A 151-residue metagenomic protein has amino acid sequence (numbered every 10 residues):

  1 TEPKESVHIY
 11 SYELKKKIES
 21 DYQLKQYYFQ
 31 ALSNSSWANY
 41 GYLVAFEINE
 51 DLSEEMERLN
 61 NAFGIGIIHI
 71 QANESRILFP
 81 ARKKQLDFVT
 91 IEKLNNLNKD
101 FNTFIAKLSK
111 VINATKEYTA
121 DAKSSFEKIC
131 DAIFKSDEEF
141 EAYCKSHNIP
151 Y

Functional and structural regions predicted by a protein language model:
T1, H8-S20: Conserved catalytic cores of phosphodiester-cleaving nucleases, focusing on short active-site segments
T1, S6, H147-Y151: Charge-rich, low-complexity intrinsically disordered linkers/tails that border or connect globular domains
T1-E2, L24-Q26: Short, functional N-terminal and low-complexity linear motifs
E5-I9, S36-A38: Short connector loops at helix/strand junctions that flank enzyme active sites, especially segments positioning acidic
K16-L24, S36-N73: Nucleic-acid nuclease catalytic cores
Q26-N34: Histidine-anchored nucleotide/phosphate-binding helix
E57-Y151: Non-catalytic C-terminal interaction segments of nucleic acid-processing enzymes
